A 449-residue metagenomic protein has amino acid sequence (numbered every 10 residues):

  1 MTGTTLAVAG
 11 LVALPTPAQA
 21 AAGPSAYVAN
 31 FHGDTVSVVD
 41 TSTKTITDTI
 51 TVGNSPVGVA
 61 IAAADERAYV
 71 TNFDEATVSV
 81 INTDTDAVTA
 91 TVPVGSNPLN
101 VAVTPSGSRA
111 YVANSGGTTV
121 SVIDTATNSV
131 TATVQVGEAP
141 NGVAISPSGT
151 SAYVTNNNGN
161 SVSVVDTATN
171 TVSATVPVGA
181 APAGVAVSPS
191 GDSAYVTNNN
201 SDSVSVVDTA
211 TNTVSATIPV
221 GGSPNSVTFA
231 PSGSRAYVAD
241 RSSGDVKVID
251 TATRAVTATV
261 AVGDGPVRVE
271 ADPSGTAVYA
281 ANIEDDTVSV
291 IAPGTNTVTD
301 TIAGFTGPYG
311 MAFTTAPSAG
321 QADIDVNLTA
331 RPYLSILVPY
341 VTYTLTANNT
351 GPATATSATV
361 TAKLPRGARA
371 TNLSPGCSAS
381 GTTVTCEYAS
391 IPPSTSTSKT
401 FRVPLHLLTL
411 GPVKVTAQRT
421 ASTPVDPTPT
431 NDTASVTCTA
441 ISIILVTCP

Functional and structural regions predicted by a protein language model:
T5-Q321: Predominantly soluble domains enriched in secretory-pathway, periplasmic, or organellar proteins
A319-N327, Q418-P449: Extracellular/luminal low-complexity Ser/Thr/Pro-rich, glycosylation-prone repeat/linker regions
T329-S335: Short beta-strand segments of immunoglobulin-like
L337-T356: Short beta-strand elements of extracellular/lumenal beta-sandwich folds
Y343-L345, P404-P427: Serine/threonine-enriched low-complexity regions used as flexible
N349-A353, L364, L407-T409: Short, acidic/polar linear motifs in exposed loop/turn regions
T356-P393, S442-C448: A surface/secretory-pathway sequence property marking extracellular, secreted, or lumenal proteins enriched
Y388-G411: Low-complexity, intrinsically disordered segments enriched in Ser/Thr together with acidic residues
